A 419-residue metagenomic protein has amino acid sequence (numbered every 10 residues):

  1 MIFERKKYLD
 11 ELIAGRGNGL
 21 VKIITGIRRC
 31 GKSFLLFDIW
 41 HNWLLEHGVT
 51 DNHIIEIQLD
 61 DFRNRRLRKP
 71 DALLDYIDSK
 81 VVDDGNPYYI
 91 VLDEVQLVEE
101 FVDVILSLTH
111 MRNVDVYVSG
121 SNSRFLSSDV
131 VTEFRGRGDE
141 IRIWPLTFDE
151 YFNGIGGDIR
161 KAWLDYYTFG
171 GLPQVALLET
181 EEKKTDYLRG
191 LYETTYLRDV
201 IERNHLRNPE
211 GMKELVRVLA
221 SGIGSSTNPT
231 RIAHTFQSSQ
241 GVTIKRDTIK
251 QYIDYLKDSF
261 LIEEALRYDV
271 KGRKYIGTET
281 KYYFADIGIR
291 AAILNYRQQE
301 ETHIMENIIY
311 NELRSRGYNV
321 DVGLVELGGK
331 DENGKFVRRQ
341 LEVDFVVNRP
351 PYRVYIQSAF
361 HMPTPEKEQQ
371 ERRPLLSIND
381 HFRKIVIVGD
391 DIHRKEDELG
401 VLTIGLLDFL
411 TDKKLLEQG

Functional and structural regions predicted by a protein language model:
I2, D149-E326: Interdomain hinge/linker elements that couple catalytic modules in large macromolecular machines
I2, F34, L45, V49 (+2 more regions): A cross-kingdom feature that marks ATP-driven nucleic-acid transaction machinery
I2-G19: Pre-Walker A adenine-sensing motif
I24: Hydrophobic anchor at the beta1->P-loop junction of P-loop NTPases
L45-D61: Conserved catalytic segments around the Walker B and adjacent sensor/switch elements of P-loop NTPase domains
E56-N86: Short glycine-rich substrate-engagement loop in P-loop NTPases that contacts/grips substrate
D115-S121, R142: Structural recognition of the conserved hydrophobic beta-strand(s) that form the central parallel beta-sheet of P-loop
R124-D139, G154-G156: Short regulatory helix/loop adjacent to the ATP-binding pocket of P-loop NTPases
